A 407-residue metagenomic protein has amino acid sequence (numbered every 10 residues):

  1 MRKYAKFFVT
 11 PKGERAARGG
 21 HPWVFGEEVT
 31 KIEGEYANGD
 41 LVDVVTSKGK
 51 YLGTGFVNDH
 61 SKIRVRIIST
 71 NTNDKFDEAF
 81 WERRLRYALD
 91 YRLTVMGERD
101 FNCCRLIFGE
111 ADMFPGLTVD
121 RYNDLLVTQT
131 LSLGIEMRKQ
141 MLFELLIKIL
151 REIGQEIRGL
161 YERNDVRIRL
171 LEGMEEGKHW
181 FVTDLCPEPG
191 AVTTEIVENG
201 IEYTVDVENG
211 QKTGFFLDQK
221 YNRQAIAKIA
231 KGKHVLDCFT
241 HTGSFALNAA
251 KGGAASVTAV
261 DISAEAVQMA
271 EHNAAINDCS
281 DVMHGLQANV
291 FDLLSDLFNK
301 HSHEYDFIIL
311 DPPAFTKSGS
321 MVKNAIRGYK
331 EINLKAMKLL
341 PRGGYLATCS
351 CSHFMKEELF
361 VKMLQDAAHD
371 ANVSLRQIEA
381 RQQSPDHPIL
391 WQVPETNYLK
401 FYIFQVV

Functional and structural regions predicted by a protein language model:
M1-N123: Non-catalytic accessory regions of SAM-dependent methyltransferases
A79, R83, Y87-Y91, R151-E172 (+2 more regions): A short, charged
R99, G154-L160, S374-Q377: Flexible, glycine/charged-enriched surface loops at secondary-structure junctions
G109-D120, Q140-F215: Non-catalytic substrate-recognition/targeting regions of SAM-dependent transferases
N123-E136: A short interface-forming secondary-structure element
F181, C186-V407: Rossmann-like S-adenosyl-L-methionine
